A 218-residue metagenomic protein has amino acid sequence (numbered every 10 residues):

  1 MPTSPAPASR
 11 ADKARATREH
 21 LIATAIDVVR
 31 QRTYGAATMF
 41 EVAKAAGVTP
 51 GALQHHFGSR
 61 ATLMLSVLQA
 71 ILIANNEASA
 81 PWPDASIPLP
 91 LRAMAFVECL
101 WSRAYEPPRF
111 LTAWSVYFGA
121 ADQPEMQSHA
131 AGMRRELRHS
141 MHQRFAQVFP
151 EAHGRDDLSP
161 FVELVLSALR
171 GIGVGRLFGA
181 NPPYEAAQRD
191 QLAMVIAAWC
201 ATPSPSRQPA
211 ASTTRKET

Functional and structural regions predicted by a protein language model:
M1-A16, F178, S204-T218: N-terminal intrinsically disordered/low-complexity leader segments
H20, T24-T62, S66: Helix-turn-helix
F57, V116-D122: Short helix-capping/turn signature of helix-turn-helix
S66, A80-F110, R155-V165, R189: Hydrophobic alpha-helical connector segments
Q69-N75: Short, basic, alpha-helical segments at the C-terminal edge of helix-turn-helix-like DNA-binding modules
P81, E106-T112, P124-F149, P160 (+2 more regions): Amphipathic alpha-helical packing segments from all-alpha helical-bundle domains
R103-E106, G119, V162-P183, A197-R207: Amphipathic C-terminal alpha-helical segment
